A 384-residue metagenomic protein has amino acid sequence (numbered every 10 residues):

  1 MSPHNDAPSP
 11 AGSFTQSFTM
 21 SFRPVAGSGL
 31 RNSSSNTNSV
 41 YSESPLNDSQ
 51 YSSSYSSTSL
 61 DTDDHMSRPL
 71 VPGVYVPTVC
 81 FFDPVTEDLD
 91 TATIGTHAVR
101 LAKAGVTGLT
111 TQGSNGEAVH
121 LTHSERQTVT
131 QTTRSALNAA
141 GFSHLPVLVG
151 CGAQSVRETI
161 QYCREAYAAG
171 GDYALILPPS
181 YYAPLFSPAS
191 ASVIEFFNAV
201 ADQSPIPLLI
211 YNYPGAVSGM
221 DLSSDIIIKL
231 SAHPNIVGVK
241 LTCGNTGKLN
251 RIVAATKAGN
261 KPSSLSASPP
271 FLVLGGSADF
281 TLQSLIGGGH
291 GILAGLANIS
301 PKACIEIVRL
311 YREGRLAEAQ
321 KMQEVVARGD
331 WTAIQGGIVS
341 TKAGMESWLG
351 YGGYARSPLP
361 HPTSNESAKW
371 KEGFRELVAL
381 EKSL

Functional and structural regions predicted by a protein language model:
S2-D6, F14, F18-R31, Y41-E43 (+6 more regions): C-terminal alpha-helical cap/extension of soluble enzyme domains
S21-P24, N36, S56-G219: Active-site beta->alpha loop and helix N-cap motifs at the rims of alpha/beta catalytic domains
T91, G95-A98, S224, S367-R375: Short, amphipathic alpha-helical "lid/cap" segments that border enzyme active or binding sites
I94, R126, T130, T159 (+5 more regions): A general structural signal for well-ordered alpha-helical segments in protein cores
A104, T128, T132-A140, E165 (+9 more regions): Alpha-helical structural signal in soluble globular domains
L121-S124, F186-A189, D221-S223, R251-I252 (+2 more regions): Short secondary-structure transition/capping segments
A199-Q203, P214-I334: Catalytic alpha/beta core domains of metabolic enzymes, predominantly
